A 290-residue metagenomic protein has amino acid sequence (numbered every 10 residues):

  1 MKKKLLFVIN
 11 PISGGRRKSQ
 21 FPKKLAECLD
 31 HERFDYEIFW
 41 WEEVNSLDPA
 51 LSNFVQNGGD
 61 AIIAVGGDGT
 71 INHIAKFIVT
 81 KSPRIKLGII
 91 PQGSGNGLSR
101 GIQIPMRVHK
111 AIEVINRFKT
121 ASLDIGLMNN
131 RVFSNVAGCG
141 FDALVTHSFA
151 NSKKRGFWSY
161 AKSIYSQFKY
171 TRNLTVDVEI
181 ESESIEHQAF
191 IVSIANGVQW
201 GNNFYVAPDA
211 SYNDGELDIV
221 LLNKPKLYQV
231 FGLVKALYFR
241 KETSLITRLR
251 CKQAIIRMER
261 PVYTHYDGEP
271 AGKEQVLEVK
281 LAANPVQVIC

Functional and structural regions predicted by a protein language model:
M1-I62, K76-F77, E183-S184: ATP/NTP phosphate-donor binding region
K2, E32, F39-W41, T80-F190: Catalytic core of DAGKc-family lipid kinases
P11, V65-G67, Q92: Glycine-rich beta-strand-to-loop/alpha-helix junction loops that act as flexible
K18, I180, E186, S211 (+1 more regions): ATP/nucleoside-binding phosphotransfer catalytic cores, i.e., glycine-rich phosphate-binding loops
G69-P83: Short Gly/Thr/Asp-enriched flexible loops that form oxyanion-binding sites at enzyme active sites
G138, D142, S193-V206: Glycine-rich phosphate/pyrophosphate-binding beta-alpha loops
N151-S159, P208-Y228: Gly/Ser/Thr-rich active-site loops/lids in small-molecule metabolic enzymes that frequently grip phosphoryl groups
